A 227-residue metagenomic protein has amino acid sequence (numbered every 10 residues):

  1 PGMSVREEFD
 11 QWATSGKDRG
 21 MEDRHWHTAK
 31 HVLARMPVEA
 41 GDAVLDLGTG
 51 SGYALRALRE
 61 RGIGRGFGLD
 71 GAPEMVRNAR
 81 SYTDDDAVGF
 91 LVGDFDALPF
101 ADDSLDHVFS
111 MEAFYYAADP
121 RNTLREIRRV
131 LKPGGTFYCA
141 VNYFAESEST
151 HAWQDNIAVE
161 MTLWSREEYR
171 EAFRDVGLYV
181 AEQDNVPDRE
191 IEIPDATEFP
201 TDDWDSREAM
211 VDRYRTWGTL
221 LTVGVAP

Functional and structural regions predicted by a protein language model:
P1-E39, Y53-A57, M75-N78, Y82 (+3 more regions): Conserved class I S-adenosyl-L-methionine
L45-A97: Class I SAM-dependent methyltransferase SAM/SAH-binding core
S51, Y179-P227: Conserved Class I S-adenosyl-L-methionine
F109: A conserved beta-strand element that flanks and buttresses the S-adenosyl-L-methionine
R121-P133: A short glycine-rich, Lys/Arg-flanked "PGG" loop and its adjoining helix->strand segment in the class I
G135-V141: Conserved beta-strand signature within the Rossmann-like core of class I S-adenosyl-L-methionine
N142-E160: Short, glycine-/aromatic-enriched active-site segment of Class I SAM-dependent methyltransferases
M161-G177, Q183: Short alpha-helix
